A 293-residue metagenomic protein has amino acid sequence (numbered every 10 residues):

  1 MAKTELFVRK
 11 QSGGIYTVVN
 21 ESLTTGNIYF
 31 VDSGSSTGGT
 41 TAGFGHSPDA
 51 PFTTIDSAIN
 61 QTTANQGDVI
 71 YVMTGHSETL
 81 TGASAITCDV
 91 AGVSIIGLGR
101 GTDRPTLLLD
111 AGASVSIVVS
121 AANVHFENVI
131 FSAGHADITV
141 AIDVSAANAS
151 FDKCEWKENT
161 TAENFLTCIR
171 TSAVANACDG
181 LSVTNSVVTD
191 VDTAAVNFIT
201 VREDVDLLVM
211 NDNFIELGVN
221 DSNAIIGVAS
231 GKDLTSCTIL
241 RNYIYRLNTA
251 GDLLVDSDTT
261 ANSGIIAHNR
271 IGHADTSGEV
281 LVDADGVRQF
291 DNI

Functional and structural regions predicted by a protein language model:
A2-S57, I293: Right-handed parallel beta-helix/beta-solenoid
Y29-G34, T53, S57-L80, V93-R100: Glycine-rich repeat segments that build the extracellular carbohydrate-interaction surface of secreted and virion
T41, D56-A64, E78-V90, T106-L108 (+5 more regions): Short, T/G/N/S-enriched strand-turn elements that build extracellular solenoid repeat scaffolds
N65, V90-A91, A121-A122, F126 (+11 more regions): Parallel beta-helix/beta-solenoid
V69, A85, S114-S116, D137-D143 (+5 more regions): Structural detector of coil-to-beta-strand junctions
T79-L80, A91-I142, K157-T161, D192: Right-handed parallel beta-helix/beta-spiral solenoid domain characteristic of secreted/periplasmic
T102, A133, E158, E163 (+8 more regions): Residues in short coils/turns that link rungs of repeat/solenoid architectures in beta-rich domains
V129, C154, S186, D212-N213 (+3 more regions): Consensus "Asn ladder" position of solenoid repeat domains
